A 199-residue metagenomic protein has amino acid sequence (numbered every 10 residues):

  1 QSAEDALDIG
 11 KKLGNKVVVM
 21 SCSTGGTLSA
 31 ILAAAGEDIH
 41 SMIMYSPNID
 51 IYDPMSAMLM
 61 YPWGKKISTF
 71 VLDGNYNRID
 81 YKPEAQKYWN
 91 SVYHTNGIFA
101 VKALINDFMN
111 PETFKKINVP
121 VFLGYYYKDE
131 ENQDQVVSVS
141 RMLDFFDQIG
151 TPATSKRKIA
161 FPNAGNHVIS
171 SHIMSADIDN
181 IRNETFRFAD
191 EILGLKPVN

Functional and structural regions predicted by a protein language model:
S2-V17: Conserved acidic catalytic loop of the alpha/beta-hydrolase fold
G10, M20-S29: Gly/Ala-rich beta-loop-alpha elbow adjacent to hydrolase catalytic centers
V19-M20, M42: Conserved alpha/beta-hydrolase fold motif
S23, N48, Y127-D129: Residue-level signal for short, function-critical loop segments
G26-E37, M42: Short glycine-enriched nucleophile-adjacent loop and the immediately C-terminal alpha-helix near the catalytic center
I43-P54: Active-site nucleophile loop of the alpha/beta-hydrolase fold
K65-Y93: A structural motif
Q86-G165, N180-K196: Serine-hydrolase catalytic core
